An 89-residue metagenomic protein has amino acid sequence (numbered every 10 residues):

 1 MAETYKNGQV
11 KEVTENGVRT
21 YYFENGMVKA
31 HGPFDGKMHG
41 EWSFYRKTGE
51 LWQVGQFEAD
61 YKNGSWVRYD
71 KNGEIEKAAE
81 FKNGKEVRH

Functional and structural regions predicted by a protein language model:
M1-H89: Glycine/tyrosine- and acidic-biased, solvent-exposed loop/turn segments at the edges of beta-strands
